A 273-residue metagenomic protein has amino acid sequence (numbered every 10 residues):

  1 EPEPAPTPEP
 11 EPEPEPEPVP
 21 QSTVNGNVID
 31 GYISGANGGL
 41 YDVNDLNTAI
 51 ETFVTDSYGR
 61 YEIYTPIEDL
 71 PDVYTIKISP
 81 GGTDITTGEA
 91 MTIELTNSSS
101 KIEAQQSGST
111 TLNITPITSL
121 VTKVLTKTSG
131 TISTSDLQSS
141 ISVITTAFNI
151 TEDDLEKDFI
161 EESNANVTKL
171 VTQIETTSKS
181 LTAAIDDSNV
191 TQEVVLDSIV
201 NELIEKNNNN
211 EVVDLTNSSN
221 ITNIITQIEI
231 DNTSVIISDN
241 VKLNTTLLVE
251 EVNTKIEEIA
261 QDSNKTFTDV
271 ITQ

Functional and structural regions predicted by a protein language model:
E1-Q273: Feature for extracytoplasmic/surface-facing segments of secreted or surface-associated proteins, emphasizing
